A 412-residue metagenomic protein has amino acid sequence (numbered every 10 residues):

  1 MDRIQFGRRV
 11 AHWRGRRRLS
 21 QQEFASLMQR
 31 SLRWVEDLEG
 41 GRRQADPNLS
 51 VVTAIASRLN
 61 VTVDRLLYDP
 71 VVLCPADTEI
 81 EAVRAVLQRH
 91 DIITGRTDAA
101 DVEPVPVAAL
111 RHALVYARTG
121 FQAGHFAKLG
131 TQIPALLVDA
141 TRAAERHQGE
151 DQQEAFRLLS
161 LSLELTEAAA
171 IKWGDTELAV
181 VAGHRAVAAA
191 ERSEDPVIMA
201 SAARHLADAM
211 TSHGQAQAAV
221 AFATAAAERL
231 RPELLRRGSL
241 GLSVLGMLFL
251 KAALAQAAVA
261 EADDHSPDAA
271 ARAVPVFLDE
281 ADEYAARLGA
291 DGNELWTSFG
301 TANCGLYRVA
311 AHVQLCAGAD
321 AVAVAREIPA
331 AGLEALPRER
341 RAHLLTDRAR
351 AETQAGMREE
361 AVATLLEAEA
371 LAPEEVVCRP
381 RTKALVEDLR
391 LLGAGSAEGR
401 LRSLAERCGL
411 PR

Functional and structural regions predicted by a protein language model:
M1-R17: A short, Lys/Arg-rich alpha-helix, primarily the initiator
R14, A25, A56: The alpha-helix within a helix-turn-helix
R18-L38: Short alpha-helical DNA-recognition segment
Q29, L49-R65: DNA major-groove recognition helix of helix-turn-helix/homeodomain DNA-binding modules
N60-P75, C304: Short C-terminal boundary/hinge segments that cap the last helix of small helical domains
Y68-T97: Short, charged recognition helix plus adjacent turn of helix-turn-helix-like nucleic-acid-binding domains
V102-L114, R118-R412: Conserved binding/catalytic microenvironments
